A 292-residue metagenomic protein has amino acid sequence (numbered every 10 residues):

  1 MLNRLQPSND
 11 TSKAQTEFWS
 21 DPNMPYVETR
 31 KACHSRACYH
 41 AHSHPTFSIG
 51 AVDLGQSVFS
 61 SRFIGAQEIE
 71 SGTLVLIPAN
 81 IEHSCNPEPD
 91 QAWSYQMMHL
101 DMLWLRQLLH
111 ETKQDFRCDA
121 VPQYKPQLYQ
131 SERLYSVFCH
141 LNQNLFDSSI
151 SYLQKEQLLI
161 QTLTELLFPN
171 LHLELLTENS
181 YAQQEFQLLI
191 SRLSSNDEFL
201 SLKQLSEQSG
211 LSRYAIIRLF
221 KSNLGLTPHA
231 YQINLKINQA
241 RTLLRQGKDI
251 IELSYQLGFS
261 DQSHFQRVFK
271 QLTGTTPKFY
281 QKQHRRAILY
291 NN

Functional and structural regions predicted by a protein language model:
R4-Q6, T16-C118: N-terminal regulatory/effector-sensing and dimerization cores that precede helix-turn-helix DNA-binding domains
H44, H229, I251: His-enriched metal-coordination microenvironments in redox/metal-binding proteins
H99, L105-F138, N142: Hydrophobic alpha-helical segments and helix pairs
R117-E132, N144-S209, S222-N234: Short, Lys/Arg-enriched, Trp-marked, Pro/Gly-tolerant hinge/linker segments that flank
F199-L235, R245, S254-Q283: Basic/polar phosphate-binding segments, predominantly the helix-turn-helix DNA-binding elements of transcriptional
R241: Short, amphipathic alpha-helical "recognition" segments used to contact nucleic acids or chromatin
R285-N292: C-terminal edge and immediately downstream basic/flexible tail or linker adjoining helix-turn-helix-like DNA-binding
